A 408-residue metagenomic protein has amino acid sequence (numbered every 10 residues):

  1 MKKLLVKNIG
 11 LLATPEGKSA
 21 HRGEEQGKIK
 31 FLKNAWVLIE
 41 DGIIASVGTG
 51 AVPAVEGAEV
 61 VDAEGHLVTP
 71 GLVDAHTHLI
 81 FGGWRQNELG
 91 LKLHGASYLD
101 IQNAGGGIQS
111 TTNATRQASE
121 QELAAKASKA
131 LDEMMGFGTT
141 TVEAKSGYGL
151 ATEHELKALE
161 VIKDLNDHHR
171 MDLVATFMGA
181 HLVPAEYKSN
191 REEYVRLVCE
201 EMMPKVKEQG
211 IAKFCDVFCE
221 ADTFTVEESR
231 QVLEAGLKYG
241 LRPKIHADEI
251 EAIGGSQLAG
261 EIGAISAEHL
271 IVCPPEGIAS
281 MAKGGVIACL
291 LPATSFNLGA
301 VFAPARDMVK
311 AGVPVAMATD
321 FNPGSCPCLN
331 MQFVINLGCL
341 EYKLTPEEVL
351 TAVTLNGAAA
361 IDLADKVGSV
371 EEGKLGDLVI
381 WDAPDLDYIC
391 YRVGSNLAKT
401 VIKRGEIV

Functional and structural regions predicted by a protein language model:
M1-A54, L386: N-terminal metal-binding scaffold of metallo-dependent hydrolase/deaminase domains
L5, A58-D62, V401: Conserved beta-strand scaffold positions in the cores of enzyme catalytic domains, especially in NTP/NDP-utilizing
I9, V37, G42, G65 (+14 more regions): Divalent metal-coordination and catalytic microenvironments
A63-K126: Metal-associated gating/positioning segment near the N- to mid-region
T111-K126, D132, T140-I253: Metal-coordinating catalytic core of metallo-dependent amide/deamination hydrolases
M135, C199, K207-E208, L237 (+3 more regions): Non-catalytic positions within long, well-ordered alpha-helices that form the structural scaffold/packing of enzyme
R242, A252-S369, W381-D387, V393 (+1 more regions): Active-site-adjacent C-terminal substructures of enzyme catalytic domains
L397-V408: Short peripheral tails and domain-boundary helices/loops at the edges of structured domains
